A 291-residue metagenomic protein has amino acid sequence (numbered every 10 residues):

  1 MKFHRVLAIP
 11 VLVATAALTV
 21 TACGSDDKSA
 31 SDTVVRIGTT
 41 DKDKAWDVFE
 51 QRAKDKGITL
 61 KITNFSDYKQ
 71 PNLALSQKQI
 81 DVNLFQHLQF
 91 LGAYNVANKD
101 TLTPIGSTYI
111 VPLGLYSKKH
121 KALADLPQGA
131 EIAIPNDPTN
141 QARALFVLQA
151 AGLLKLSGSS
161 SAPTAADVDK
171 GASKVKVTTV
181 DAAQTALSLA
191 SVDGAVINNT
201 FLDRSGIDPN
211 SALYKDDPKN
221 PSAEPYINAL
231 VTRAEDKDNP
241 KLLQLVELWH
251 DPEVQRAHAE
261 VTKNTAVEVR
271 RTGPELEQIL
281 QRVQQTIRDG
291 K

Functional and structural regions predicted by a protein language model:
L18-A22: C-terminal motif of bacterial Sec signal peptides marking the signal peptidase cleavage site
G24-D26: Bacterial signal peptide processing site
A30-K42, I58-N64, A130-I132: Short, well-ordered beta-strand elements
T33-V35, K42-A45, D55, V192-G194 (+1 more regions): An extracytoplasmic/periplasmic, membrane-proximal ligand-sensing/linker region
T63-L73, S160-L187: Short helix-initiation/N-cap motifs at beta->coil->alpha
A93-I105, H120, S191, V196 (+2 more regions): Ligand-binding "clamshell"
I105-K155: A conserved helix-loop-strand patch within extracytoplasmic ligand-binding domains of the periplasmic binding
P112-L123, Y226-Q244: A bilobed periplasmic-binding-protein/Venus flytrap-type ligand-binding module shared by bacterial periplasmic
